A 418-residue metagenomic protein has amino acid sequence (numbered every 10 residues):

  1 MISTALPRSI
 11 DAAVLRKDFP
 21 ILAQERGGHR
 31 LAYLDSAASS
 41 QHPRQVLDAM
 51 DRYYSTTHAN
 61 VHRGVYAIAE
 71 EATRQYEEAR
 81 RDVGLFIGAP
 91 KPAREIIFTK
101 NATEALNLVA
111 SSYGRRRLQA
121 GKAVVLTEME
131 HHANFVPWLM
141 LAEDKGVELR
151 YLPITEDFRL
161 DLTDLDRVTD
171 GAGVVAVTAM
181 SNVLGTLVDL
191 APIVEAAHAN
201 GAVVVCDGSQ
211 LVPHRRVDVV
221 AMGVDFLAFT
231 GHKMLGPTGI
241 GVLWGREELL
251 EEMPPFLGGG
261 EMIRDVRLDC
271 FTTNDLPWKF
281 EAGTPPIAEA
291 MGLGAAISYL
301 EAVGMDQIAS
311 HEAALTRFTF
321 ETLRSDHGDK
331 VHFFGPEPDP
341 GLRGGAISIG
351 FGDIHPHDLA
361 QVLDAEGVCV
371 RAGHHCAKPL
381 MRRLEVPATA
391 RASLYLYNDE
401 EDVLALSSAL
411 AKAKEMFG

Functional and structural regions predicted by a protein language model:
M1-G418: Pyridoxal 5′-phosphate
